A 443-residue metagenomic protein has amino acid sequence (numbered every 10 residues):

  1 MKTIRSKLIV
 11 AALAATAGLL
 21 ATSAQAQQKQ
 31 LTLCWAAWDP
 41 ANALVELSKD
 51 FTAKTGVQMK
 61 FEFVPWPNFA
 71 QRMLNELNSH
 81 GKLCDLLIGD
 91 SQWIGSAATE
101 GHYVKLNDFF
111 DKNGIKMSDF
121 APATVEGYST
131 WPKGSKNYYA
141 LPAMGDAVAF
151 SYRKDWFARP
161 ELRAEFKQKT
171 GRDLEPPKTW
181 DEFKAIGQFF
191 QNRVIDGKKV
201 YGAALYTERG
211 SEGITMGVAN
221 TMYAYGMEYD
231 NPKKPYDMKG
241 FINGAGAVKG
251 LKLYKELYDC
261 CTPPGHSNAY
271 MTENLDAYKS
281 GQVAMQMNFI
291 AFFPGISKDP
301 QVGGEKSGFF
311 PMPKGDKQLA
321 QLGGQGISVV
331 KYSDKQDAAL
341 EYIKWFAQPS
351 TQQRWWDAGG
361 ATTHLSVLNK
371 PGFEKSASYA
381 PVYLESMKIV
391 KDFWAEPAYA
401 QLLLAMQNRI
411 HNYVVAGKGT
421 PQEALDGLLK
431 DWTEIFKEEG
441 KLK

Functional and structural regions predicted by a protein language model:
A24-T32, T52-T55, G134-N137, Q191-K199 (+1 more regions): Immediate post-signal peptide segment of exported/extracytoplasmic ligand-binding proteins
K29, E46-A123, G127, A140 (+6 more regions): Extracytoplasmic "Venus flytrap"/periplasmic binding protein-like
K29-Q30, Q58-M59, S386-K443: Conserved C-terminal helix/tail region of periplasmic/extracytoplasmic solute-binding proteins
Q30-E46, V64-P67, D146-A147, E212 (+1 more regions): Extracytoplasmic "Venus flytrap"
S91-A149, G213-G217, K306-F310, G372-S378 (+2 more regions): Hinge/lid segment of periplasmic solute-binding proteins
D111, F289-G303, G315-R409, G440-K443: C-terminal lobe and pocket-closing loops of periplasmic/extracytoplasmic Venus-flytrap solute-binding proteins
S129-M144, V148, W180-M238, V283: Extracytoplasmic/periplasmic solute-binding protein
E182-Q191, Y225-N268, M312, L429: Glycine-centered hinge/linker elements that transmit conformational signals in sensory and ligand-binding systems
